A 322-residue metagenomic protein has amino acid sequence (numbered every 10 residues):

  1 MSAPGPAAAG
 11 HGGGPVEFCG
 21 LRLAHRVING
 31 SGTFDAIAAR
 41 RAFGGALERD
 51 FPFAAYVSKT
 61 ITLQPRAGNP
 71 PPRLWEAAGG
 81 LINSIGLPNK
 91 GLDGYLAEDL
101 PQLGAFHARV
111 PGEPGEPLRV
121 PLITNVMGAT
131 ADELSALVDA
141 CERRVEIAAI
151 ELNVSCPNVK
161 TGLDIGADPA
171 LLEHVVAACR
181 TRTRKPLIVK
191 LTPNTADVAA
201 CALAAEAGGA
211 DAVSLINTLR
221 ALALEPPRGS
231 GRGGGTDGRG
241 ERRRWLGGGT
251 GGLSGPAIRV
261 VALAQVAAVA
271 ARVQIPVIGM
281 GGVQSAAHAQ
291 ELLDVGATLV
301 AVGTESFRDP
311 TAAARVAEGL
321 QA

Functional and structural regions predicted by a protein language model:
M1-L122, G128, V316: N-terminal capping/small domains of soluble enzymes
V16-E17, L21, D99-P117, E142 (+5 more regions): Surface-exposed amphipathic alpha-helices with a cationic face
V27-S31, A54-S58, L122-V126, I150-L152 (+4 more regions): Hydrophobic faces of well-ordered beta-strands that scaffold small-molecule active sites in alpha/beta enzyme cores
A39-G45, D132-C141, T195-G208, R272-V273 (+1 more regions): Catalytic cores of alpha/beta
S58-L63, V154-C156, A212-L222, G282-V283 (+1 more regions): Glycine-rich phosphate-binding active-site loops on the catalytic face of alpha/beta enzymes
L81, N89, V154-A170, C201-I275 (+1 more regions): Glycine/Thr-rich beta-alpha phosphate-binding loop at enzyme active sites
N89, G94-E98, G104, L122-K185 (+2 more regions): Conserved alpha/beta-domain cores
N125-G128, L191-D197, R259, I275-A287: Glycine-rich beta-to-alpha transition loops that act as phosphate-gripper elements at the mouths of alpha/beta enzyme
